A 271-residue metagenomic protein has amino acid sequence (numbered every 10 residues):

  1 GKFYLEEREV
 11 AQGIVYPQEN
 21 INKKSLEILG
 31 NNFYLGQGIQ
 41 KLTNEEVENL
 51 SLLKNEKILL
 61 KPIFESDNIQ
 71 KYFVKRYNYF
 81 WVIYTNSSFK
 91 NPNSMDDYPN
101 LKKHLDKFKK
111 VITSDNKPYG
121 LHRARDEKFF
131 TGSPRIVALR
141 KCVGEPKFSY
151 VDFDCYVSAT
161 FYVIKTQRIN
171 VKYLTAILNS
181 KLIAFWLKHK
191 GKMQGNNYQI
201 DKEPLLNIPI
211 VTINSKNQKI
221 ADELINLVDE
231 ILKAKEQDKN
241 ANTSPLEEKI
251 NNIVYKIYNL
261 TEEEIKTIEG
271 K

Functional and structural regions predicted by a protein language model:
G1-N217: Polybasic, glycine- and aromatic-enriched phosphate-binding surface used to engage nucleic acids
L59, N100-F108, I210-K271: Non-catalytic DNA-recognition/assembly elements of restriction-modification systems
